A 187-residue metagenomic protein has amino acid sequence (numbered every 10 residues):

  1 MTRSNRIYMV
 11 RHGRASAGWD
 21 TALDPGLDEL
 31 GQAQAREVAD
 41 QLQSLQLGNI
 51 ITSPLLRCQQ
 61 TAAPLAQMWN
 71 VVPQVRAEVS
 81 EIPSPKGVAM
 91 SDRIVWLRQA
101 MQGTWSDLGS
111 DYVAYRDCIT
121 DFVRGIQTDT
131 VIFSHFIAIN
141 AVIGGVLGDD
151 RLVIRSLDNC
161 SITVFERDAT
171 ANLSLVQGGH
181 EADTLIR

Functional and structural regions predicted by a protein language model:
M1-S4, V71-V75, E81-R93, G144-R187: Acidic, low-complexity terminal tails and accessory targeting/binding regions of phosphate-metabolizing enzymes
R3-V75, Q99, G103-L108, V153: Active-site-proximal alpha-helix that buttresses catalytic centers in soluble enzyme cores
I7, T128-I137: Generic beta-sheet signal
A15, A138-I139: Short active-site segment of divalent metal-dependent hydrolases/proteases that encodes the spacing between
Q41, M68, G125, G145-D149: Active-site catalytic microenvironments for nucleophilic, acid-base chemistry
P54-L55, E78, F133-I137: Short, well-ordered beta-to-alpha junction loops that form the rim of enzyme active sites and present histidine/acidic
Q99-T128: Internal catalytic-core helix/loop-beta-alpha segment that presents or stabilizes conserved functional determinants
